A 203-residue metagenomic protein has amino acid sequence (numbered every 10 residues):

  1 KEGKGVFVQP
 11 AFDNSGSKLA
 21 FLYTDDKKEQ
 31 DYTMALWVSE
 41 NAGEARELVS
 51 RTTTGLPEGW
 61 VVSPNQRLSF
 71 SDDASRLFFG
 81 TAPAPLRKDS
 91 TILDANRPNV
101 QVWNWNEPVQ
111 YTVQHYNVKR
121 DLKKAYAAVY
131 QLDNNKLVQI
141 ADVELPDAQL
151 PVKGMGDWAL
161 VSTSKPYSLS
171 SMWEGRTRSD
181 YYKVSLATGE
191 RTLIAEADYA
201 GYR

Functional and structural regions predicted by a protein language model:
K1-R203: Beta-propeller folds
